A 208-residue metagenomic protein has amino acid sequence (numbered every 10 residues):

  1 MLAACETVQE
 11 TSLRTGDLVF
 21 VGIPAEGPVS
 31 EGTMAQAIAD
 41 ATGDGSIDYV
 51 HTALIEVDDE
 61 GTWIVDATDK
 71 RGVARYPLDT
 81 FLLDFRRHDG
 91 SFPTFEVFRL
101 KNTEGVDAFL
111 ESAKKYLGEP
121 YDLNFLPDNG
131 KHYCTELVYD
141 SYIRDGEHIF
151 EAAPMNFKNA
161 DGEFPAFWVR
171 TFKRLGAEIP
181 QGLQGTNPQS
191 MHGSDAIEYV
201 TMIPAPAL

Functional and structural regions predicted by a protein language model:
E6-T7: Bacterial signal peptide processing site
S12-L13: Short, well-ordered loop/turn sites that connect or cap secondary structure elements
G16-V19: Loop/turn positions that initiate beta-strands
I23-F95, Y121-N129: Glycine-rich catalytic cores of cysteine/serine-nucleophile enzymes that process amide/ester linkages in cell-envelope
A35-A37, F92-N156: Active-site nucleophile-His-acid catalytic modules used for acyl/amide transfer and hydrolysis across diverse enzymes
L126-L208: Activation targets extended, charge/polar-rich intrinsically disordered C-terminal tails
